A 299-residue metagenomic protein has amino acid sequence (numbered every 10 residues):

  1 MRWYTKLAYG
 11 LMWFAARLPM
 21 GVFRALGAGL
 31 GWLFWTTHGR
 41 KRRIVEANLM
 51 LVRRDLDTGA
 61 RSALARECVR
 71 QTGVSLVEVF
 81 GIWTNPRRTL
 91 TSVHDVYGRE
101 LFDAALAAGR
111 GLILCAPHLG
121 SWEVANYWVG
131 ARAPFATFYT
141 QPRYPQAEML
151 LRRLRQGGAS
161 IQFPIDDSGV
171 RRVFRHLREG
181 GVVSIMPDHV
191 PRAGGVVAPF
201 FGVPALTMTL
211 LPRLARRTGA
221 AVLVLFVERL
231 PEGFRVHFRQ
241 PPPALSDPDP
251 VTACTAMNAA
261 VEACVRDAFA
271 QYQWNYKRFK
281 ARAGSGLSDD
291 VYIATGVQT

Functional and structural regions predicted by a protein language model:
M1-A116, E148, R152, G157-A159: Membrane-anchoring hydrophobic helices of lipid-metabolizing enzymes
R2, I161, P248-T252: Short, surface-exposed alpha-helical recognition segments that flank or form part of ligand/macromolecule-binding
Y4, H38, H118, Y144 (+2 more regions): Charged, low-complexity surface patches
G10, I44, E100, V124 (+4 more regions): Short Gly/charged-rich anion-binding patches and loops
L30, F34-T37, S62-V69, D103-L106 (+2 more regions): Non-catalytic C-terminal accessory region of glycerolipid acyltransferases and related lyso-lipid remodeling enzymes
L76-F80, H118-W122, C264-D267: Juxtamembrane/interfacial segments around transmembrane helices
A108-D167, A193-V196, V203: Catalytic core of membrane glycerolipid acyltransferases/transacylases, capturing the structured, soluble-facing
